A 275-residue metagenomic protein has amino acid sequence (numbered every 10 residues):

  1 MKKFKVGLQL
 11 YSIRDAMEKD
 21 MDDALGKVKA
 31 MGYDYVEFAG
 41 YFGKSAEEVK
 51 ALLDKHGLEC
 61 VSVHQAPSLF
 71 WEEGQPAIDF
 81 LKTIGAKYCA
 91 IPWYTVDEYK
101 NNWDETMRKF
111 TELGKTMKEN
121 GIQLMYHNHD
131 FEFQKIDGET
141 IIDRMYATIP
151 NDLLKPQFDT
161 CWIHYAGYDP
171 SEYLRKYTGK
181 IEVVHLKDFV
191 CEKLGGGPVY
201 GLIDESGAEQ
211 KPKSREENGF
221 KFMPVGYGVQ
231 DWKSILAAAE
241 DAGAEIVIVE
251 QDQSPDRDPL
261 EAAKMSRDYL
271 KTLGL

Functional and structural regions predicted by a protein language model:
M1-Y88, K155, N218, D268-L275: N-terminal pre-domain/capping segments
G7, E37, S62, A90 (+4 more regions): Conserved beta-strand positions in the central sheet of alpha/beta enzyme cores
L10-I13, Y33, H64, Y126-H127 (+3 more regions): Tryptophan-centric aromatic hotspots in well-structured domains and transmembrane helices
R14-K19, Y35-E48, Q65-G74, V96-D104 (+5 more regions): Acidic-and-aromatic substrate-binding clefts and catalytic sites of carbohydrate-active enzymes
G26, Y35, E59, P67-P156 (+3 more regions): Active-site acidic/histidine proton-transfer and metal-coordination neighborhood in alpha/beta enzyme cores
E119-V229: Acidic/histidine-rich catalytic cores of soluble enzymes
Y227-E240: A short, acidic, amphipathic alpha-helical segment used as a generic capping/interface helix at domain edges
D252-L275: Aromatic-rich peripheral "rim/lid" segments of glycoside hydrolase catalytic domains that contact and position glycan
